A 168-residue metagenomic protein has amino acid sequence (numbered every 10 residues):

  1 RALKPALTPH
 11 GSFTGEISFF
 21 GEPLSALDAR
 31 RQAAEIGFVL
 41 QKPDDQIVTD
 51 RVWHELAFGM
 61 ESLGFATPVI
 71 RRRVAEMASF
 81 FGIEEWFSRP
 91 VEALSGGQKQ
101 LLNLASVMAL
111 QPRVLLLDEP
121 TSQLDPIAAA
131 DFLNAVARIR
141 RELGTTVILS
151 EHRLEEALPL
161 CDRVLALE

Functional and structural regions predicted by a protein language model:
S12-E22: Conserved ABC transporter NBD signature motif
P68-W86: Conserved ABC ATPase "signature" region
P90-L94: Conserved ABC ATPase signature
Q111: Conserved catalytic motifs of ABC-family nucleotide-binding domains
L115-D118: Catalytic Walker B motif of ABC-type/P-loop ATPase nucleotide-binding domains
P126-A128: Helix N-cap at the start of a conserved alpha-helix in ABC-type nucleotide-binding domains
E151-H152: H-loop/switch region of ABC-family ATPase nucleotide-binding domains
